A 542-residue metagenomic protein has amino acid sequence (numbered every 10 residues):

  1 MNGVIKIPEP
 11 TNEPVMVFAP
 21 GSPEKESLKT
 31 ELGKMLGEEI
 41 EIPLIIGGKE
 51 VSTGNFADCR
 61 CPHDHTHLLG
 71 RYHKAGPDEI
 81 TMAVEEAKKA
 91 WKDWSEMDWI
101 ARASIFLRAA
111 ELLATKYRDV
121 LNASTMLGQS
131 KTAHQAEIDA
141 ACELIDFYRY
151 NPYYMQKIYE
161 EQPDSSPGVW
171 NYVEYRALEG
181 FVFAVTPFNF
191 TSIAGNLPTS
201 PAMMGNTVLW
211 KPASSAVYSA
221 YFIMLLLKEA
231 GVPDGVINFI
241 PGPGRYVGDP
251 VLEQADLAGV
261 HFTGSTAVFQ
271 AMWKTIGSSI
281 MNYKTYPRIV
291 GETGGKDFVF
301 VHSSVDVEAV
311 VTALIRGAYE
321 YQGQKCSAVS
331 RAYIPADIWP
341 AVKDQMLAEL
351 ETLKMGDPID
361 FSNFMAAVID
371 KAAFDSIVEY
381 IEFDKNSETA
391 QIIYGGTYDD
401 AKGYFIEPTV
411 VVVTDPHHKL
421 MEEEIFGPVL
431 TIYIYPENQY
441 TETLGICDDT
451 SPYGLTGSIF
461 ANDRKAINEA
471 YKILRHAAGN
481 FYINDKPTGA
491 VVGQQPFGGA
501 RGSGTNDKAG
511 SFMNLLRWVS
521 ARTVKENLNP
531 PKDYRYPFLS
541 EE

Functional and structural regions predicted by a protein language model:
M1-L69: Hydrophobic face of amphipathic alpha-helices that form TPR/SEL1-like repeat modules and related alpha-solenoid
G3, E13, V17, D64-A75 (+10 more regions): Conserved C-terminal structural/oligomerization subdomain of aldehyde/semialdehyde dehydrogenase
T53-G54, D58-R60, H65-Y159, L444 (+1 more regions): Glycine-rich loop-to-alpha-helix module at the N-terminal edge of alpha/beta enzyme cores
C61, H73, E137-A140, T186-P187 (+15 more regions): Active-site proximal loops enriched in glycine and acidic residues that flank catalytic Cys/His/Asp and coordinate
T81-V84, A103-A110, R118, N122 (+12 more regions): Hydrophobic face of alpha-helices
M126, I145, M155-A309, G502 (+1 more regions): Rossmann-like NAD(P) dinucleotide-binding subdomain of oxidoreductase/dehydrogenase enzymes
L226-G231, E253-A255, G259, T266-P416 (+5 more regions): ALDH superfamily catalytic-core signature
